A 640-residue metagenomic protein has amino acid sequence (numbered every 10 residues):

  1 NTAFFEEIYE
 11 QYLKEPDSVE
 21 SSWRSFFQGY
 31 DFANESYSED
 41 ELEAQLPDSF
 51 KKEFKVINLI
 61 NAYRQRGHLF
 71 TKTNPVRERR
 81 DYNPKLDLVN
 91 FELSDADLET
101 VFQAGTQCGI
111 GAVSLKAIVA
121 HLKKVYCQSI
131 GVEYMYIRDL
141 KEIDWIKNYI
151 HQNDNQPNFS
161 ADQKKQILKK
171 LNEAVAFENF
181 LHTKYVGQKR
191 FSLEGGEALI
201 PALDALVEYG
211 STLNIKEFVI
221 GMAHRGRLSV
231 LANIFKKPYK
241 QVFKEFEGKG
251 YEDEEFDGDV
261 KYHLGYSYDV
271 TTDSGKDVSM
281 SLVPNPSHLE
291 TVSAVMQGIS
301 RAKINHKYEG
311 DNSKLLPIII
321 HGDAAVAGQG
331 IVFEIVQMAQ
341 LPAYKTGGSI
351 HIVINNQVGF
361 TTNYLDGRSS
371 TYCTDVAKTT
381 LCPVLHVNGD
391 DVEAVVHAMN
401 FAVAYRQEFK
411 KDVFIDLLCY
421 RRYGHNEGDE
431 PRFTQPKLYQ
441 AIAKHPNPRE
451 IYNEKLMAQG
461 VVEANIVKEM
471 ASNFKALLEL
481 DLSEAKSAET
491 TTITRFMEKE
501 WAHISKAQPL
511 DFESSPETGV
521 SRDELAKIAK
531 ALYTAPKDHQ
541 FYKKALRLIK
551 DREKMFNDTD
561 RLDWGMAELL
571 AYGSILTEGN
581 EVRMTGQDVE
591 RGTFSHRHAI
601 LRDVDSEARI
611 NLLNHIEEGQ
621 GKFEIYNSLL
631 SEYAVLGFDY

Functional and structural regions predicted by a protein language model:
N1-Y30, S36: Subset of Sec-pathway N-terminal targeting signals
Y30-L199, I215, E252: Extended, charge-enriched "interface" segments that sit outside catalytic cores
K51-N61, Q65-Q103, A117-A120, K141 (+4 more regions): Flexible, glycine-rich loop/tail regions that form catalytic "lids" or insertion modules at the edges of active sites
A176, F180-K240, D563-L576, E590: Active-site pocket-lining segments that scaffold enzyme catalytic pockets across diverse folds
K216-L381, L385, F594-Y640: Cofactor-binding active-site loop characterized by glycine-rich and histidine/acidic residues
Y372-A398, H445-N465: Conserved thiamine diphosphate
L385-F414, H425-Q435: Active-site capping/gating regions of soluble enzymes
